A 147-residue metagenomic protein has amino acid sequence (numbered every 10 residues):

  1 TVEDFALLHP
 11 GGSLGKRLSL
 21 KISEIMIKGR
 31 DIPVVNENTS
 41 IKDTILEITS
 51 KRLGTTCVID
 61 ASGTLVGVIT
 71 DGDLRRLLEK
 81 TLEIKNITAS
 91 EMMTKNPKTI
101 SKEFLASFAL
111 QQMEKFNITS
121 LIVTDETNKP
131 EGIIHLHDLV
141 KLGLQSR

Functional and structural regions predicted by a protein language model:
T1-P10, L53, L65-E79, I118-T119 (+1 more regions): Short beta->alpha transition motifs characteristic of CBS
E3-M26: Cyclic nucleotide-binding regulatory module and flanking cytosolic helices
G11, R30-N38: Short, surface-exposed loop/turn motifs that are enriched in glycine and acidic residues and include a nearby proline
L20-I32, N86-P97: Bateman (tandem CBS) regulatory domains
D31-P33, T55-C57, V66-V68, S90-E91 (+3 more regions): Structural motif
V35-R52, I59, L78, T99-I118 (+2 more regions): The conserved cystathionine-beta-synthase
D43-M92, E103: Phosphate-binding active sites in nucleotide-utilizing proteins
